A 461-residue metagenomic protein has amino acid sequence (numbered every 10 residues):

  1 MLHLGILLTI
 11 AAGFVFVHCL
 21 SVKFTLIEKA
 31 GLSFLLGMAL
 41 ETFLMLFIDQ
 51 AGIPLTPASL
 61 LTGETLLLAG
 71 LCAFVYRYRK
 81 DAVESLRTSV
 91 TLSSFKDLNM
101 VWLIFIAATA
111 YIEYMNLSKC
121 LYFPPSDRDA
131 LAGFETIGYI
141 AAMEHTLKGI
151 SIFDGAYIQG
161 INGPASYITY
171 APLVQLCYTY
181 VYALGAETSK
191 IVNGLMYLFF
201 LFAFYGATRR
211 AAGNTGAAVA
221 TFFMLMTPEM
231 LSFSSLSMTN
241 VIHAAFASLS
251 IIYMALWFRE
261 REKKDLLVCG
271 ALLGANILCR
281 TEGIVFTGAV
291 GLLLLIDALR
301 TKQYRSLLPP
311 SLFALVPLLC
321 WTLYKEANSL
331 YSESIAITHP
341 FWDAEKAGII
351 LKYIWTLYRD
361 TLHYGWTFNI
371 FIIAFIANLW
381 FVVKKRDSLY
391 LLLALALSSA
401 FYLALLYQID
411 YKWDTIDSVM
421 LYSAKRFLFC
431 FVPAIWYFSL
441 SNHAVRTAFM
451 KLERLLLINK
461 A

Functional and structural regions predicted by a protein language model:
M1-S94: Membrane-embedded, hydrophobic transmembrane alpha-helices
I27, Y253-G274: Short hydrophobic alpha-helices at membrane interfaces in multi-pass membrane enzymes
I27-A30, A186-E187, F204-M226: Transmembrane-helix signature of polytopic, membrane-embedded enzymes that assemble or transfer cell-envelope glycans
L68-R77, T188-A211, L249: Transmembrane-helix motifs of polytopic, lipid-linked glycan transferases
F123, G288, I296-F381, L395-Y402: Membrane-lumen/periplasm interface segments of specific transmembrane helices in polyprenyl phosphate-linked
Y197-T208, L295, W366-S399, W436-N442: Hydrophobic, aromatic-rich transmembrane alpha-helices and their immediate juxtamembrane boundary segments
A220, D265-T281, A289-G291, V316: Membrane-interface alpha helices of multi-pass inner-membrane proteins
S235-H243: Short acidic/glycine- and proline-prone juxtamembrane loop motifs at membrane-interface regions of multi-pass membrane
